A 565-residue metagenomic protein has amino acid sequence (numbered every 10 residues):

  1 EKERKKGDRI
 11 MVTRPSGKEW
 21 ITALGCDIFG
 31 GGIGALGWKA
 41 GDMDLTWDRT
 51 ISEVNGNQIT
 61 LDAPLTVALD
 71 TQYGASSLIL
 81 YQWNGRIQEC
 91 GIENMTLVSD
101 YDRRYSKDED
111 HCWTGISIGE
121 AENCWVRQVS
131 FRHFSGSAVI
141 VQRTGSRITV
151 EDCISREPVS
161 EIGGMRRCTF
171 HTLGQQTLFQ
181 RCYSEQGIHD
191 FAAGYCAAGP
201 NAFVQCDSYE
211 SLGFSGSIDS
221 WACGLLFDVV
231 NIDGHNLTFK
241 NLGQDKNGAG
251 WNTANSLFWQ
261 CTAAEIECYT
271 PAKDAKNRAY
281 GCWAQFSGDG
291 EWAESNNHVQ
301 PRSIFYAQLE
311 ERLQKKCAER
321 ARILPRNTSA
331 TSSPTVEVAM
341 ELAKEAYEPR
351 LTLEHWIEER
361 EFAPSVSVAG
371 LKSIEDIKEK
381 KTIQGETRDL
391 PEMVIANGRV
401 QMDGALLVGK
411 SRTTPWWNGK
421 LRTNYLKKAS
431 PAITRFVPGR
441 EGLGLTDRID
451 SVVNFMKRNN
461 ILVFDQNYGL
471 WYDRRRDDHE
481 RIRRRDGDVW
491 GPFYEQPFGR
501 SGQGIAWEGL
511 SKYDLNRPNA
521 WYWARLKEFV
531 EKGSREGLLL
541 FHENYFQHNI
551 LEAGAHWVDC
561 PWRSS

Functional and structural regions predicted by a protein language model:
R4, C206, D228-L406, K410-T414 (+4 more regions): Catalytic domains of carbohydrate-active enzymes that cleave complex glycans
P15-S16, P64: Short, surface-exposed secondary-structure boundary micro-motifs
I21-Y105, E109, W113: Small/polar beta-strand repeat architecture
Q72-Q82, S106-S117, H133-S137, I162-H171 (+3 more regions): Extracellular beta-strand/beta-solenoid scaffold signature
Q88-S99, E122-H133, G145-S160, L173-H189 (+3 more regions): Right-handed parallel beta-helix
G91, H133-F134, V141, T149 (+7 more regions): Substrate-binding cleft of carbohydrate-active enzyme catalytic domains
R388-S565: Active-site mouth of glycoside hydrolases
